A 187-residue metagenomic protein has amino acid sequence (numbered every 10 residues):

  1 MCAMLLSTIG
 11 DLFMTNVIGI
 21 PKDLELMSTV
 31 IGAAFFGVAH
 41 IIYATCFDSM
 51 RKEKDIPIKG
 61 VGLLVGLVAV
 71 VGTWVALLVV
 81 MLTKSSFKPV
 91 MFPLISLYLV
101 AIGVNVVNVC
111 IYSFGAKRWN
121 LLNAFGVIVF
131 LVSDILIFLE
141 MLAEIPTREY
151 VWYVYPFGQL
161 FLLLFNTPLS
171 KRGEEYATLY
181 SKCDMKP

Functional and structural regions predicted by a protein language model:
M1-P187: Polytopic alpha-helical membrane-helix bundles and their juxtamembrane interface segments in multi-pass membrane
